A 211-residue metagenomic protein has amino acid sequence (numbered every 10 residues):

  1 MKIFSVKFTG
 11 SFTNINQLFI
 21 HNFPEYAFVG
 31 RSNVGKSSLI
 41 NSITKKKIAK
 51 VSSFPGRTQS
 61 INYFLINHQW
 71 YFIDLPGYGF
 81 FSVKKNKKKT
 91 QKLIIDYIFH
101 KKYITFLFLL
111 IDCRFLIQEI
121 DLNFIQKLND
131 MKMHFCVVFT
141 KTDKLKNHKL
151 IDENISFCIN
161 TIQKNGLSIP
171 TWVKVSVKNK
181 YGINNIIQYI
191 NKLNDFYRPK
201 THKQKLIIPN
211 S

Functional and structural regions predicted by a protein language model:
M1-F81, I208-N210: Conserved G1/Walker A P-loop phosphate-binding module
K2-N16, L145-Q204: Canonical P-loop GTPase G-domain recognition
N16, K47, F80-S82, Q118 (+2 more regions): Conserved protein kinase catalytic core
L18, P55-N62, P76-F106, C113-K127: Switch II of P-loop NTPase G domains
F23, V29, V34, P55 (+6 more regions): Residues at secondary-structure transition points
R57, W70, G77-G79, R114-L116 (+2 more regions): Conserved nucleotide-binding/hydrolysis micro-motifs of P-loop NTPases
I95-P170: Conserved C-terminal guanine-recognition region of P-loop GTPase G domains, centered on the G4
